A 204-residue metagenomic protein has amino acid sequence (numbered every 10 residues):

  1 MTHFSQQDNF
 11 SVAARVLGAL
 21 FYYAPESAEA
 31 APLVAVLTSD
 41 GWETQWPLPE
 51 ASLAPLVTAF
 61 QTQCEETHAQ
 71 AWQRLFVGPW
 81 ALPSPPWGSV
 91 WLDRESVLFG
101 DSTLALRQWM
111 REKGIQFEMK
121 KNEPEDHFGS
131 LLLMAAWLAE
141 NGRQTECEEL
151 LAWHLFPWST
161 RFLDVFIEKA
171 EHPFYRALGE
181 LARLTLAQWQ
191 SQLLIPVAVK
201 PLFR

Functional and structural regions predicted by a protein language model:
M1-R204: Charged, alpha-helix-forming regions
